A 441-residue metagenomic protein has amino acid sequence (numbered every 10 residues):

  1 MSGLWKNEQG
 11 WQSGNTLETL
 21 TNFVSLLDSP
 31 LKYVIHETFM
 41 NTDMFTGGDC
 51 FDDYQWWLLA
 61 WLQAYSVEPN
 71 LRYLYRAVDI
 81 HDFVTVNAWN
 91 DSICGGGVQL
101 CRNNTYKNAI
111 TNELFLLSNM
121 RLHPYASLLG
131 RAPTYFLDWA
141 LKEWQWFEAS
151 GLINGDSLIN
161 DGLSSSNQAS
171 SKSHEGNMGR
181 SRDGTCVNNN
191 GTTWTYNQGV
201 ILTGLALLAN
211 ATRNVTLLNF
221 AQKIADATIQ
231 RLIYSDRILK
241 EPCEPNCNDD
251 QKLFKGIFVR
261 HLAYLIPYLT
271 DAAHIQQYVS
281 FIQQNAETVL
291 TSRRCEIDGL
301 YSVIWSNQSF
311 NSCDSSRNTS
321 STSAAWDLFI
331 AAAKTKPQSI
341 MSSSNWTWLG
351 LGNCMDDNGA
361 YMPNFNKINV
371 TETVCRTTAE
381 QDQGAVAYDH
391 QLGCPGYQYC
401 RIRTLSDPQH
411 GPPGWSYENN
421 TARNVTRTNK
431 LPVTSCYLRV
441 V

Functional and structural regions predicted by a protein language model:
M1-D52, W56, A64-V67, Y73 (+3 more regions): CBM-like carbohydrate-recognition segments
E18, L59, D79, L117 (+4 more regions): Residue-level signature of alpha-solenoid helical repeat scaffolds
F39-M44, V98-C101, S165-N188, I233-P245: Acidic/His metal-coordination segments adjacent to aromatic residues that form catalytic metal sites in metalloenzymes
E68, L122-Y135, L208-T212: Inter-helical turn/loop segments and adjacent helix faces that build the functional surface of alpha-helical bundle
V78-N108: Asp-box/WD-like beta-propeller blade repeats and closely related beta-sheet repeat scaffolds
N112-N119, P133-L208, T228: Active-site cradle of extracellular carbohydrate-active enzymes
M341-V441: Extracellular disulfide-rich cysteine clusters
